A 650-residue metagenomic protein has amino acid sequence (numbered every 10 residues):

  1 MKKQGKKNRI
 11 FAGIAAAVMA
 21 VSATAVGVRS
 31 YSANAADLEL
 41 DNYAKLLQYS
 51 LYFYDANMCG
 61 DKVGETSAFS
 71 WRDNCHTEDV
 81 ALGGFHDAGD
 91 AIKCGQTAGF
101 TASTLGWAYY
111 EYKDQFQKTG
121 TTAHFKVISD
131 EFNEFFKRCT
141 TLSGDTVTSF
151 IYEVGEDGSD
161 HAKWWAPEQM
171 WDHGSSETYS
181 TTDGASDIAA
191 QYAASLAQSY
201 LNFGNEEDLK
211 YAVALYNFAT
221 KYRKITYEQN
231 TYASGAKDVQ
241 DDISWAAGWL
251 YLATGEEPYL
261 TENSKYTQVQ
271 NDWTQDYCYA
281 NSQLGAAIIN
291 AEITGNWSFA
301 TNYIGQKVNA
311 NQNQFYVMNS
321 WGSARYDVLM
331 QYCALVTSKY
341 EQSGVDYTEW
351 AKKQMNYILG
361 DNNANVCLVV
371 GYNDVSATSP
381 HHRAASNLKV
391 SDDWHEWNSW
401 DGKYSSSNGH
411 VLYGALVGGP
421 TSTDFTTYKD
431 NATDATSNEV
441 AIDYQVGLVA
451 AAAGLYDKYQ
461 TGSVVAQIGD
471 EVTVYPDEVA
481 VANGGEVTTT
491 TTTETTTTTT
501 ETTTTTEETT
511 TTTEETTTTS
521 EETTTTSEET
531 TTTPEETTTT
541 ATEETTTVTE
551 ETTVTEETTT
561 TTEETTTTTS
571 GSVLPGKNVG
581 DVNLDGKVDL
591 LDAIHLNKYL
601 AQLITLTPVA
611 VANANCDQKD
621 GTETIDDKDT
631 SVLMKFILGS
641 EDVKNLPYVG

Functional and structural regions predicted by a protein language model:
M1-K6: N-terminal secretory signal peptides that target proteins for export/translocation
N8-R29: Sec-dependent N-terminal signal peptides of Gram-positive bacterial secreted proteins and lipoproteins
A25-A35, T497, E501-T504, E508-E528 (+2 more regions): Cellulosome-associated attachment modules in secreted, modular CAZymes
A36-Y52, A56-A108, Y152-N202, Q240-K265 (+2 more regions): Aromatic (Trp/Tyr) and acidic
K93, G184, G204, G235 (+4 more regions): Structural signature of alpha-solenoid helical repeat scaffolds
Y110-E131, H173-S180, Q198-Y211: Short coil/linker segments at helix-helix boundaries
I128-S143: Carboxylate/His-rich catalytic cores and anion/metal-binding grooves
T267-Y277: Solenoid-like repeat scaffolds
